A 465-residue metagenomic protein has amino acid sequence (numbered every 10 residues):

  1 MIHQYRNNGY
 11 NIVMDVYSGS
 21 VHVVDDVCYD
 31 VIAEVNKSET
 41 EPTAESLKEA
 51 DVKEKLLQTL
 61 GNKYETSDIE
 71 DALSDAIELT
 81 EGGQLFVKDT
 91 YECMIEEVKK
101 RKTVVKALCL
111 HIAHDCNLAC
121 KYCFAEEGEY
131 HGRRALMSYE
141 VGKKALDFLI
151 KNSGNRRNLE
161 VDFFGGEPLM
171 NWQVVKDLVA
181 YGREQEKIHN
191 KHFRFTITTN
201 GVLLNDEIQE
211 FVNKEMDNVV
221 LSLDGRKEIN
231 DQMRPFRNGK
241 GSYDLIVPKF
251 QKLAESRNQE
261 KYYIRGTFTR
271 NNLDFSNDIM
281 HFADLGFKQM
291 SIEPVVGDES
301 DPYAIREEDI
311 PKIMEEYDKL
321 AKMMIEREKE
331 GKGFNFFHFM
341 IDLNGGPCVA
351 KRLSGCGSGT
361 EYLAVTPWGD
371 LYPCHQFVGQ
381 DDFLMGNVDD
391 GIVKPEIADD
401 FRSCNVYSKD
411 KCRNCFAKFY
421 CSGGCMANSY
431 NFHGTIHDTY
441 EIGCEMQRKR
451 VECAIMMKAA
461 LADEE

Functional and structural regions predicted by a protein language model:
M1-S38: Acidic, low-complexity/disordered tracts enriched in E/D and polar residues
T40-K63: Short acidic, hydrophobic short linear motifs in intrinsically disordered regions
Y64, D71, D75, L79 (+2 more regions): Conserved alpha-helical substructure of the radical SAM core
G142, L146-D162, N171-V295: Radical SAM/AdoMet-radical enzyme domain recognition
L146-F164, D400-F401, T439-E465: Short Fe-S-cluster ligation motifs
E228, Q232-D244, Q251, E255-S358 (+2 more regions): Radical SAM enzyme [4Fe-4S]-AdoMet core and its adjacent flexible, acidic and glycine-rich loops/tails across
K312-G345, H375-S422: C-terminal accessory region of radical SAM enzymes
R402-C453: Cysteine-cluster motifs in flexible loop/terminal segments that predominantly coordinate metals
